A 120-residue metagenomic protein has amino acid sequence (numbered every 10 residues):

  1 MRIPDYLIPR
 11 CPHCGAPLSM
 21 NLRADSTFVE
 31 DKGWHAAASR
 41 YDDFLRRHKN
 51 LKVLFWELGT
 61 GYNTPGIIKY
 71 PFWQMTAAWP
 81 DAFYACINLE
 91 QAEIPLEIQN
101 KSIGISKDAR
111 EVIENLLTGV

Functional and structural regions predicted by a protein language model:
M1-V120: Conserved catalytic alpha/beta core of Sir2/sirtuin-type deacylases, generalized to analogous enzyme cores that bind
